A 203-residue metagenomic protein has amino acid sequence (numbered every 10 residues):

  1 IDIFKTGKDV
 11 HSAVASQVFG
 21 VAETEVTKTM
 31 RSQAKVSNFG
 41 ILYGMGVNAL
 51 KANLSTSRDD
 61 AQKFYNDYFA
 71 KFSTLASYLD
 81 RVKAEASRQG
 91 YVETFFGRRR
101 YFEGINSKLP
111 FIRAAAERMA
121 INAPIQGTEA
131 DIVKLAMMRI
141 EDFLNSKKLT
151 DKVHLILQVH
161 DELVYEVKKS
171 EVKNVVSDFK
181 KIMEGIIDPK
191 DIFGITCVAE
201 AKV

Functional and structural regions predicted by a protein language model:
I1-V203: Conserved catalytic core of nucleotide polymerization and phosphodiester-bond processing enzymes
